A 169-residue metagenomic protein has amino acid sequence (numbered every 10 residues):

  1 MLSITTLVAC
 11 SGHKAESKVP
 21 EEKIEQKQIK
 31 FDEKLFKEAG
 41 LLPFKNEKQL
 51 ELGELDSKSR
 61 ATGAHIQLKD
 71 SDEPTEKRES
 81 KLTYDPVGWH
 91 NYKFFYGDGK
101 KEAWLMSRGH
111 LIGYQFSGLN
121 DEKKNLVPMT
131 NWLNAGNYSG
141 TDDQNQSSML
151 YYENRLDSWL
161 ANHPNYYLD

Functional and structural regions predicted by a protein language model:
M1-S3: Sec-dependent N-terminal signal peptides
T5-A9: C-terminal motif of bacterial Sec signal peptides marking the signal peptidase cleavage site
S11-K14: Bacterial signal peptide processing site
E16-D56: N-terminal low-complexity, Pro/Thr/Ser-rich intrinsically disordered segments that act as propeptides or flexible
F44-E47, E54, S59-D169: Domain-level detector of nuclease and nuclease-like folds in predominantly extracellular/periplasmic contexts
